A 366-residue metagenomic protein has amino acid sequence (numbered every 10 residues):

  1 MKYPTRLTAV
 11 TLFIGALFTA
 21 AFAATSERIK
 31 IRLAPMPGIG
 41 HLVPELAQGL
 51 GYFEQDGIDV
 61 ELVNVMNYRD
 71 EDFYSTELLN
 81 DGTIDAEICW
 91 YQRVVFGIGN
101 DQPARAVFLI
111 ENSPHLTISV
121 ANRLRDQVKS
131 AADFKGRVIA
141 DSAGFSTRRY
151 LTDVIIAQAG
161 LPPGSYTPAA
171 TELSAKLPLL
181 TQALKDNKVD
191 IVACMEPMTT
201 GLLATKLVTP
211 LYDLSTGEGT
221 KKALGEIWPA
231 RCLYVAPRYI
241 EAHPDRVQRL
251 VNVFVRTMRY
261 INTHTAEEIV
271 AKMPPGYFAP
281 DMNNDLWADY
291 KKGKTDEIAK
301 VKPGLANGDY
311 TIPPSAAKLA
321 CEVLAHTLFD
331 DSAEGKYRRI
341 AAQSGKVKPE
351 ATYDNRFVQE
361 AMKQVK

Functional and structural regions predicted by a protein language model:
M1-V10: Bacterial N-terminal signal peptides that target proteins for export
A9-A20: Bacterial N-terminal signal peptides
T25-K176, L180, D186, D190-E196 (+3 more regions): Short, glycine-/small- and polar/acidic-enriched structural segments that line small-molecule recognition paths
P35, A223-L224, T311-P313: Short Gly/Pro-enriched turn/cap motifs at secondary-structure boundaries
A47, Y91, Y150, L233 (+2 more regions): A generic alpha-helix surface/boundary motif
A169, K176-Y277: Pocket-lining segment of extracytoplasmic ligand-binding domains
E241-A333: Secondary-structure end/capping motifs
A317-K366: Conserved C-terminal helix/tail region of periplasmic/extracytoplasmic solute-binding proteins
